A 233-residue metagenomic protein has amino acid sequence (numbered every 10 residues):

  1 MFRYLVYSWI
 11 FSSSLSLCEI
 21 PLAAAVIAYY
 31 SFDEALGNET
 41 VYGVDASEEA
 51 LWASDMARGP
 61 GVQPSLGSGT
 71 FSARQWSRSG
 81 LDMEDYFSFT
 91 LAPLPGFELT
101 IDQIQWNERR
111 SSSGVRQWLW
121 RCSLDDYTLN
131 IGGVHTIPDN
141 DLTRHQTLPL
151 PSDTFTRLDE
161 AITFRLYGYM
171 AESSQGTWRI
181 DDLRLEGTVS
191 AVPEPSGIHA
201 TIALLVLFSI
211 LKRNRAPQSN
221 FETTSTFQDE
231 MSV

Functional and structural regions predicted by a protein language model:
P21-T40: Boundary/junction segments of secreted and surface-exposed precursor proteins
M56-A92: Surface-exposed, low-complexity/disordered Ser/Thr/Gly/Pro/Asn-rich loops and linkers
L94-Q103: Extended extracellular/luminal ectodomain segments enriched in beta-structured repeat modules
P95, E108-Q117: Extended, low-complexity, turn-rich repeat/linker tracts enriched in Gly/Pro/Ser/Thr and Asp/Glu that occur
R116-D126: Short, surface-exposed beta-strand/strand-loop-strand elements in extracellular ectodomains
G133-A191: Terminal, low-complexity interaction segments
E194-K212: A short, hydrophobic C-terminal helix/tail in secreted or cell-surface proteins
S209-V233: C-terminal membrane-anchoring or membrane-association module
